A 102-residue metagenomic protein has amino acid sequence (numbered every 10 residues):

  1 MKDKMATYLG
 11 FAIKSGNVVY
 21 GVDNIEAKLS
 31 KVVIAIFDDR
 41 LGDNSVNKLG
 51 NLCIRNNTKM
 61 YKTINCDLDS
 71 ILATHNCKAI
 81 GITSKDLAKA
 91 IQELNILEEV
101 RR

Functional and structural regions predicted by a protein language model:
K4, N44, T63, D86: Charged, alpha-helix-enriched surfaces in structured cytosolic catalytic cores of large nucleotide-utilizing machines
K4-F37: N-terminal first-folded block
Y20, F37, K62, A79-G81: Structural signal for conserved beta-strand scaffold positions within catalytic alpha/beta enzyme cores
L29-V32, I36-I54, T58: N-terminal positively charged helical leader segments and presequences
R55-C77: Mid-chain, well-packed structural core segment of small domains
D69-R102: C-terminal structural segments of small proteins and small subunits
